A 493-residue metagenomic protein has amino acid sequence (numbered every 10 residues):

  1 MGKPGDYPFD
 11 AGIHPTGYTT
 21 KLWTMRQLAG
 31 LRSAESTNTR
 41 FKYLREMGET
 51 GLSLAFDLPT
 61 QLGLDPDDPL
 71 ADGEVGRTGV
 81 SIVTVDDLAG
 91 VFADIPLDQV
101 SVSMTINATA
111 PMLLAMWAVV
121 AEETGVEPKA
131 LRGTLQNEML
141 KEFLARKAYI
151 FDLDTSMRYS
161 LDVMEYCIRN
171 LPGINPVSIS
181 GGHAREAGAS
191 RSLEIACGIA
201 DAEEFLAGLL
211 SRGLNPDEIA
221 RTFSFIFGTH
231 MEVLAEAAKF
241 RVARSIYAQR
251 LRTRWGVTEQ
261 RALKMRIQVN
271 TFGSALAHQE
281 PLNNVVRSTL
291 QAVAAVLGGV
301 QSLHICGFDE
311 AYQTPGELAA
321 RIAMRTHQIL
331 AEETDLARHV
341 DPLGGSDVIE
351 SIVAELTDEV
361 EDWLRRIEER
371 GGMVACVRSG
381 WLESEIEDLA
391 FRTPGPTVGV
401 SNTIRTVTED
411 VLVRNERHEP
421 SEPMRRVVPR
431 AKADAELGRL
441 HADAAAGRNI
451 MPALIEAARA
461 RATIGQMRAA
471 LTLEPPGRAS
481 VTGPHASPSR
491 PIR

Functional and structural regions predicted by a protein language model:
M1-E232, R254, R261-Q268, V296 (+3 more regions): Catalytic alpha/beta active-site cores
G30-R32, D57-P59, T109, L140 (+15 more regions): Short, glycine-/Ser/Thr-/acidic-enriched flexible segments
G73-R77, V102, K141-F151, E186-G188 (+6 more regions): Short beta-alpha connecting loops at secondary-structure transitions that line or flank enzyme active sites
V83, S101, I106-T109, A121-E123 (+9 more regions): Phosphate/diphosphate-binding loops
L113, G188-A196, H230-V242, T271-V285 (+6 more regions): Short glycine/threonine-rich loop-to-helix capping motif typified by GTGT followed within a few residues by an Asp-Pro
N215-I219, V257-N270, Q279-C306, P315-V340 (+1 more regions): Flexible glycine/proline-rich, aromatic-decorated loop/lid segments
R321, R325-I464, A470, S487: Catalytic-core signal marking the mid-to-C-terminal active-site face
